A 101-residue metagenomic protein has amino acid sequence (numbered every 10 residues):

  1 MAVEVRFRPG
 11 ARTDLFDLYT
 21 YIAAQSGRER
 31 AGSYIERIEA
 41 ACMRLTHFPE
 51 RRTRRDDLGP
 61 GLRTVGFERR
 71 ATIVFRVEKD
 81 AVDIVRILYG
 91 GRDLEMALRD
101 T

Functional and structural regions predicted by a protein language model:
M1-S33: Arg/Lys-rich, positively charged N-terminal/basic patches that mediate binding to nucleic acids
R6-G10, E29-S33, R37-E39, D57-G66 (+1 more regions): Localized chelating/binding microdomains that coordinate divalent metal ions or stabilize phosphate-bearing
L15, Y19, I35-C42, G91: Short amphipathic alpha-helical/adjacent loop interface patches that line ligand and macromolecule-binding sites
D17, G59-P60, E68, G91 (+1 more regions): Intrinsically disordered, low-complexity segments enriched in polar/charged small residues
M43-H47: Short proline/glycine- and basic residue-enriched helix-capping loop/turn segments at helix->loop/beta transitions
E50-D80: Basic/aromatic recognition patch in beta-strand/loop cores that engages polyanionic ligands
A71-T101: Enriched for short, Lys/Arg-rich terminal
